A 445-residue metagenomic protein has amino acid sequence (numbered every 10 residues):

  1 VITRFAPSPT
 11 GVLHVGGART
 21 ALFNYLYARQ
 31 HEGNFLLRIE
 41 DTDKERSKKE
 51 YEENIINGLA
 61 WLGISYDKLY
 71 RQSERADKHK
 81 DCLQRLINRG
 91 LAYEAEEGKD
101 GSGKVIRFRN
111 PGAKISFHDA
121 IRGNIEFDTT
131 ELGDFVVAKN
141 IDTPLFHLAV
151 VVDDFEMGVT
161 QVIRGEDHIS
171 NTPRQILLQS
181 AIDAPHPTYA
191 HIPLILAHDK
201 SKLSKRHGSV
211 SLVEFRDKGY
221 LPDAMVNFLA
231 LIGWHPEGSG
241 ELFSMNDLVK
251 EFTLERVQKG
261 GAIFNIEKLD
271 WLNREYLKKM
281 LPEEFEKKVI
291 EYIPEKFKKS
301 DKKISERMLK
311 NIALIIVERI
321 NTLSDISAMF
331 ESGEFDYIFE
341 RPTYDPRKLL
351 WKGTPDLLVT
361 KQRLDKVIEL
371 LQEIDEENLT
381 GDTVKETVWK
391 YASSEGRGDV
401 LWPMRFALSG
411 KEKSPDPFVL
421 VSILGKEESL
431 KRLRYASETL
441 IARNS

Functional and structural regions predicted by a protein language model:
V1-E97, N171-A184: N-terminal Rossmann-like or analogous alpha/beta NTP/dinucleotide-binding catalytic cores that position adenine
N24, I55, L86, F108 (+7 more regions): Residue-level signal for inorganic ion chemistry
R29-D41, A149-Q161, I182-L196, P415-L420 (+3 more regions): Glycine-rich phosphate/pyrophosphate-binding loops and their adjacent beta-strand/loop elements at enzyme active sites
Q72, N88-K205, S211-F215, P236 (+1 more regions): Active-site cores that bind ATP or allylic diphosphates and position pyrophosphate for catalysis
K139, M157-H168, L196-F228, I232-E241 (+3 more regions): Conserved phosphate-binding loops in nucleotide/dinucleotide-binding enzymes
P282, E286-S393: Small-residue-rich helix-loop
D375-L440: Charged substrate- and nucleic-acid-binding regions of tRNA-handling and nucleotidyl-transfer enzymes, centered on
I441-S445: Short, basic, low-complexity termini and linkers enriched in Ser/Thr/Gly/Pro that act as targeting/leader peptides
